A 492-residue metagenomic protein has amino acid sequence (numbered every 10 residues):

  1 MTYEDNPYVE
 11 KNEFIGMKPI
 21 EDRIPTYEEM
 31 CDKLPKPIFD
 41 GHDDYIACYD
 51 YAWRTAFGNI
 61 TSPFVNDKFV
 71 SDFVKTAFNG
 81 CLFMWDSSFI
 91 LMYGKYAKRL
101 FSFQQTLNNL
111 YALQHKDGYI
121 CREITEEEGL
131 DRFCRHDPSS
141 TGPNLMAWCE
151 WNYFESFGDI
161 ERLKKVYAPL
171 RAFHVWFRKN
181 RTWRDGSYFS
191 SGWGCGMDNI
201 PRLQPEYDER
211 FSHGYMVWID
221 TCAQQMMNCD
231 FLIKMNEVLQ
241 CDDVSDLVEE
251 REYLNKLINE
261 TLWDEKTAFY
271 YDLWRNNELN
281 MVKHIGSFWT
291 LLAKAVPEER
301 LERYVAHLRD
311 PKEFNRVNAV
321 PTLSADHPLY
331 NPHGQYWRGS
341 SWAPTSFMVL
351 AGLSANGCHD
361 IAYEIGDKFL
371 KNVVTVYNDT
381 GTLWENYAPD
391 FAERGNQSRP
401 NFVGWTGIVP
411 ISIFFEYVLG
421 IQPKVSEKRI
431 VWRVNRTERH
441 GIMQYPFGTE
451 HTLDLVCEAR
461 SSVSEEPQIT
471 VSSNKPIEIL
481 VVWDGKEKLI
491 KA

Functional and structural regions predicted by a protein language model:
M1-G80, I160-K165, R171-R178, K234-D243 (+1 more regions): Acidic/polar, glycine-enriched structural segments that form the non-catalytic walls/loops of the carbohydrate-binding
Y3-V9, F39-L82, Q105-D137, T182-V217 (+6 more regions): Extended glycan-interaction surfaces of carbohydrate-active proteins
E10-K11, G80-W193, I219-C222, M226 (+4 more regions): Aromatic-rich carbohydrate-recognition surfaces in CAZymes
K36-I46, G94-L107, Y153-R171, K234-E252 (+3 more regions): Structural helix-adjacent loops and short alpha-helical linkers that scaffold large soluble proteins
W176, F231-K234, R303, I413: Alpha-helical scaffold segments in soluble metabolic enzymes
I219-T261: Active-site neighborhood of glycoside hydrolase catalytic domains
H307-F314, Q335, A351-A492: Non-catalytic C-terminal accessory modules of carbohydrate-active enzymes
